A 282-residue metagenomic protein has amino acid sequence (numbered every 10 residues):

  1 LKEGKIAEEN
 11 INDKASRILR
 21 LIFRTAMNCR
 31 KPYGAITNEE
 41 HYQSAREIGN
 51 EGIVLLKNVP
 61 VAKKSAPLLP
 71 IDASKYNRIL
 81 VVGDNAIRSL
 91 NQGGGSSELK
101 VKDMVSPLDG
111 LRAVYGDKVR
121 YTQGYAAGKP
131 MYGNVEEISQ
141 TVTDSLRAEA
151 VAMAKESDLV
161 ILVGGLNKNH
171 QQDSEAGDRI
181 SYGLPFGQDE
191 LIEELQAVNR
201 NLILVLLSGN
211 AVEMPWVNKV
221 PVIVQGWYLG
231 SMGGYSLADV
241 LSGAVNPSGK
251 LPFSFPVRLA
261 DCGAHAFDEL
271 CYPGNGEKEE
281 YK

Functional and structural regions predicted by a protein language model:
L1-G95, K100-L108, R112-D117, T122 (+2 more regions): Secreted, periplasmic, or luminal enzymes acting at the cell surface/secretory milieu
A35-N38, T122-N218: Hydrophobic helix-and-loop "lid/oligomerization" segment in the mid-to-C-terminal part of catalytic domains
